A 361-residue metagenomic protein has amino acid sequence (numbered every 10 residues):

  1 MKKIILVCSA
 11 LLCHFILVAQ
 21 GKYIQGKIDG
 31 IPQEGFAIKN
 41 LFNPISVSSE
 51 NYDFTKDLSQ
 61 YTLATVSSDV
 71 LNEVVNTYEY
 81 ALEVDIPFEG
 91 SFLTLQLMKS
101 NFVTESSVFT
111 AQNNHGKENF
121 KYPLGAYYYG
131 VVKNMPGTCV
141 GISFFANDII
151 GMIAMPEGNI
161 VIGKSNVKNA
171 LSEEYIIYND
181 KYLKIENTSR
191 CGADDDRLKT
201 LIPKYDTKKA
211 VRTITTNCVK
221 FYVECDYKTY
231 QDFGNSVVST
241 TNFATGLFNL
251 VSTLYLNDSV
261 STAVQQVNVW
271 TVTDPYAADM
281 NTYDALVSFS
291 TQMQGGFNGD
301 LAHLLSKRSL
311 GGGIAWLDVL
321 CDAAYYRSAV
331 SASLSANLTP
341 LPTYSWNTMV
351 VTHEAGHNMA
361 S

Functional and structural regions predicted by a protein language model:
M1-I24: Bacterial Sec-dependent N-terminal signal peptides
Q20-V167, V287: N-terminal prosegments of processed precursors
G21-I28, P32-D53, L58, A170-Y326 (+2 more regions): Fold-level signature of zinc-dependent metallopeptidase catalytic domains
L82, Y128, I149, V219 (+2 more regions): Residue-level detector of short, conserved catalytic/binding motifs and their immediate flanks
M98, K133, A154, E224 (+2 more regions): Structured loops at beta-to-helix junctions and adjacent beta-edge loops in soluble globular domains
H303, M349-S361: Active-site recognition of the HExxH zinc-binding catalytic motif
A332-T352: Short pre-active-site segment immediately N-terminal to the catalytic Zn-binding motif
